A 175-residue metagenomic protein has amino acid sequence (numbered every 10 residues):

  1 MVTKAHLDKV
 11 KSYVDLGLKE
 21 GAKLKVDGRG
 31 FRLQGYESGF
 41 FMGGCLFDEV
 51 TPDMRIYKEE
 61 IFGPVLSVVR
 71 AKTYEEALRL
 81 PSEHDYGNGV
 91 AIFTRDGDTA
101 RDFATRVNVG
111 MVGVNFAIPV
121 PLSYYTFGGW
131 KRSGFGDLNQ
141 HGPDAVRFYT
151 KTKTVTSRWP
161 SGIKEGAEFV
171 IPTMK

Functional and structural regions predicted by a protein language model:
M1-V10: Short beta-strand to alpha-helix junction loop
V14, E37-K175: Conserved C-terminal structural/oligomerization subdomain of aldehyde/semialdehyde dehydrogenase
K25-G28, I92: Short beta-strand segments
G28-G35, A117: Short, solvent-exposed loop/turn elements at beta->coil junctions and helix N-caps that rim active or binding pockets
